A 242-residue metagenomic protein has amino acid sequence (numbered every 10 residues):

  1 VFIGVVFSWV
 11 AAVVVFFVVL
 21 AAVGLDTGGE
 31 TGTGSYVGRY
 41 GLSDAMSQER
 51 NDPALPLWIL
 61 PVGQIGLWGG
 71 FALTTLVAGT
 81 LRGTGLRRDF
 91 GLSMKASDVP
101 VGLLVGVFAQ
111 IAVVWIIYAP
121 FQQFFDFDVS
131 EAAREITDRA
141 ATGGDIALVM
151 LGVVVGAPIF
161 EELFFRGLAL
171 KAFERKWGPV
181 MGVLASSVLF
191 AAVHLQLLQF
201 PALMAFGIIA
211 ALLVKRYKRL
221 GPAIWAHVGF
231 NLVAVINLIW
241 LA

Functional and structural regions predicted by a protein language model:
V1, P56-Q64, W68, D98-G102 (+4 more regions): Residue-level signature of transmembrane alpha-helical entry/exit and packing/kink sites in multi-pass membrane
V1-G91, L232-A242: N-terminal, membrane-interfacial amphipathic/helix-forming hydrophobic leader that caps and precedes the first
A12, F16, F71-T75, G83 (+4 more regions): Alpha-helical transmembrane segments of polytopic integral membrane proteins, especially the permease/helical cores
R39-L55, S93-G102, D138, L151 (+1 more regions): Hydrophobic alpha-helical transmembrane segments
L60, Q64, G106, A157-P158 (+1 more regions): Residue-level recognition of hydrophobic positions within alpha-helical transmembrane segments
I65, G69, V107, I111-I116: Mid-bilayer segments of alpha-helical transmembrane spans in multi-pass integral membrane proteins that mediate
R87, G91-A112: Interfacial segments of alpha-helical transmembrane regions
I111-W115, F124-A242: Transmembrane helix-loop-helix hairpins at the membrane interface of multi-pass integral membrane proteins
